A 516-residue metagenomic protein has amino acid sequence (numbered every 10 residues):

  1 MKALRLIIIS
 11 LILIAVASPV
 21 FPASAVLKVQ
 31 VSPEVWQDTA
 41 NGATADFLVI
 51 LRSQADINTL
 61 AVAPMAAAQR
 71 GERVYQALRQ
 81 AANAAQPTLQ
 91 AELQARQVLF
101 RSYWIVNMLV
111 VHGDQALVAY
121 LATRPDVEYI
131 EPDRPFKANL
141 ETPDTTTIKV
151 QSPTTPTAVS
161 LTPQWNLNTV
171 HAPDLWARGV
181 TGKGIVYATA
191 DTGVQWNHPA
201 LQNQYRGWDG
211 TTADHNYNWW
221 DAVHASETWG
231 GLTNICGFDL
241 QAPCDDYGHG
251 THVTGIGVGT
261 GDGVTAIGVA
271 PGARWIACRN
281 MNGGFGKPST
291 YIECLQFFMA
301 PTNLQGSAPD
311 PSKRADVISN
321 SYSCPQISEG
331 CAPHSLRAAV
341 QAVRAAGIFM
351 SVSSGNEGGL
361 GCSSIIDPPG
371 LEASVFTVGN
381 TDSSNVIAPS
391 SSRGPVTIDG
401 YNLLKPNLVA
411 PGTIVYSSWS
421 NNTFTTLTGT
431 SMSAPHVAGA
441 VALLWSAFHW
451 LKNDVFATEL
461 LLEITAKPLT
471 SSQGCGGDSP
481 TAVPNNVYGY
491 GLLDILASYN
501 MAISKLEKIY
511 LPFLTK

Functional and structural regions predicted by a protein language model:
I7-P19: Bacterial N-terminal signal peptides
F21-S24, Q69, R73, R124-V186 (+3 more regions): Protease zymogen maturation seam
A23-T145: Inhibitory N-terminal propeptides of secreted protease zymogens
W36, G42, L60-A61, Y129 (+9 more regions): Subtilisin-like serine protease catalytic core
F47-I50, R101-S102, M108-H112, Y129-E131 (+14 more regions): Structural recognition of the beta-strand scaffold that forms the well-ordered cores of secreted hydrolase catalytic
L99, Q164, A308-S321, V375 (+2 more regions): C-terminal subdomain of the subtilisin-like protease fold in secreted/lumenal serine endopeptidases
V253, S307, P311-W419, E463-A466: Catalytic-core segments of hydrolase enzymes
T254-G257, I276-G284, A346, G412-V483: Hydrolase catalytic cores
